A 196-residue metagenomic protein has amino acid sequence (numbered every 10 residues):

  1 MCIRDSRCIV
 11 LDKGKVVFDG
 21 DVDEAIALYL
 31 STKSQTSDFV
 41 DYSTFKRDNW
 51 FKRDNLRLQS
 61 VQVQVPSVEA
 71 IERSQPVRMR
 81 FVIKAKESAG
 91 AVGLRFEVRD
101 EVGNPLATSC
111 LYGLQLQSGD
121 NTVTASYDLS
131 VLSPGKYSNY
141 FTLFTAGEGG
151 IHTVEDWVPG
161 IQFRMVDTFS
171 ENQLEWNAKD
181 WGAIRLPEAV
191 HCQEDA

Functional and structural regions predicted by a protein language model:
R4-A196: Localized sequence-composition bias
